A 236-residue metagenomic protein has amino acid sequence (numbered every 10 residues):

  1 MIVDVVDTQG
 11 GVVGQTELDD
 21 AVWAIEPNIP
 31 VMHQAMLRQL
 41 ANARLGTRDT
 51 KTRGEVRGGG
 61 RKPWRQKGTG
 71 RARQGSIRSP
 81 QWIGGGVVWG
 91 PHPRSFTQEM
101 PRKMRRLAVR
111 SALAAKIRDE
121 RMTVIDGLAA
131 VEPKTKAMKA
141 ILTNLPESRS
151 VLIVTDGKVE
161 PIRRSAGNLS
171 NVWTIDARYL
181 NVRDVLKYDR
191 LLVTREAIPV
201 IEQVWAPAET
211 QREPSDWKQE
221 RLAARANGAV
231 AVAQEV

Functional and structural regions predicted by a protein language model:
M1-L45, G90-V236: Extended polybasic, low-complexity segments that bind anionic RNA or targeting/receptor surfaces
T50-W89: Glycine/serine-rich anion-binding loops at beta->alpha junctions that coordinate negatively charged ligand groups
